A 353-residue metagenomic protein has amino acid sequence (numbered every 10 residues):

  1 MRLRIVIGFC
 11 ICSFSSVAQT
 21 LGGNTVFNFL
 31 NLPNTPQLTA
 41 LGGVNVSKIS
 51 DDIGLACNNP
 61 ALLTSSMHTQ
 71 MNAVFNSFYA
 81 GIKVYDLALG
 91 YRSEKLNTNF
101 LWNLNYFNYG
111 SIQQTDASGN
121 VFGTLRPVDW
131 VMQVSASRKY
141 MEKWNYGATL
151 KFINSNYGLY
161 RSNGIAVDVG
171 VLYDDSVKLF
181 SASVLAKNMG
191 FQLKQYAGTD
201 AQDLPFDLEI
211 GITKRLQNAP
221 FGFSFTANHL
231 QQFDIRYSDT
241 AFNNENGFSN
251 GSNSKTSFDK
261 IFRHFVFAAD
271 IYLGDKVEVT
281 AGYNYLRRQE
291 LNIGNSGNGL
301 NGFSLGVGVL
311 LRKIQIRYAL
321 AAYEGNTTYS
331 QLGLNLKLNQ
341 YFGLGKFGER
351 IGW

Functional and structural regions predicted by a protein language model:
M1-G22, A269: Bacterial Sec-dependent N-terminal signal peptides
Q19-W353: Subset of outer-membrane beta-barrel
